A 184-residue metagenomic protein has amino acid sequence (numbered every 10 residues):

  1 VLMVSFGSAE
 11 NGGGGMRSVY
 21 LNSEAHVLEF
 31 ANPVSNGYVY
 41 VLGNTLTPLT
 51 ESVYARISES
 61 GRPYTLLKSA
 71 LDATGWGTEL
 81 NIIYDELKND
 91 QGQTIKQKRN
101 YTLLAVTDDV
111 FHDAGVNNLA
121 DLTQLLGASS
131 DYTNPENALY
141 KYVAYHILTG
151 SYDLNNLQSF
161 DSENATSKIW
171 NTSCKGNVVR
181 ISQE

Functional and structural regions predicted by a protein language model:
V1-E184: Mature, structured domains of secreted/extracytosolic soluble proteins
